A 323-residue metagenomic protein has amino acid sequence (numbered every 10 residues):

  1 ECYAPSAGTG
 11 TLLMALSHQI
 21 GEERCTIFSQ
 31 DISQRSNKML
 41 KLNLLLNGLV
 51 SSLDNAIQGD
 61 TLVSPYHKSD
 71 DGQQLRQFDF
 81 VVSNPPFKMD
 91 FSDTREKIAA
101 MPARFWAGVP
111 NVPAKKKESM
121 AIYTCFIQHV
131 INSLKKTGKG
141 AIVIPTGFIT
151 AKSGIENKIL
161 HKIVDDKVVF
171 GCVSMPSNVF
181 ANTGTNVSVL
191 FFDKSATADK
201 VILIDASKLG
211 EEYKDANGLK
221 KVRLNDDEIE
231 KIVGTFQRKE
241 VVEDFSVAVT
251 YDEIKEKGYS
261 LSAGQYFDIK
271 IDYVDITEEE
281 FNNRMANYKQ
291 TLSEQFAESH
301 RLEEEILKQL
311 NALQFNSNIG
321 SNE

Functional and structural regions predicted by a protein language model:
E1-S83, K88-S92, K97-A99, I144-G147 (+2 more regions): Conserved S-adenosyl-L-methionine
L75-E323: A conserved structural/catalytic subdomain of Rossmann-like adenosyl-cofactor enzymes
